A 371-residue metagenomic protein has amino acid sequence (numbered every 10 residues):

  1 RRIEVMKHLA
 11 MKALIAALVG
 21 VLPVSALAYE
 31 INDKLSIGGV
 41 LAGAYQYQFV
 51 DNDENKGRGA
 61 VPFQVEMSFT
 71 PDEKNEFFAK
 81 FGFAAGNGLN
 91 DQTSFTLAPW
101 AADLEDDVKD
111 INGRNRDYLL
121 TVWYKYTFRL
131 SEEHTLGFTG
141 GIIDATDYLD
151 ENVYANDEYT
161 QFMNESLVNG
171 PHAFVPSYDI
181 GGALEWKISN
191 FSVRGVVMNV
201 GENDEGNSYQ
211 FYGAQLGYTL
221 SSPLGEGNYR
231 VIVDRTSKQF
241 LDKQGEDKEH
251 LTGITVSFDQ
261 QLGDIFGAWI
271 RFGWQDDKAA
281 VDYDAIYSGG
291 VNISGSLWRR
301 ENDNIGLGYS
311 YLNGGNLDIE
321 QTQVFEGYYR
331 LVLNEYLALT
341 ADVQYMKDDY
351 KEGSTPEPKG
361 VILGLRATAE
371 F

Functional and structural regions predicted by a protein language model:
L27-G38, S68-F78, R129-L136, D150 (+5 more regions): Short loop/turn motifs that connect adjacent beta-strands in outer-membrane beta-barrel proteins
Y29-D53, Q161, I305, A341: Transmembrane beta-strand segments of Gram-negative outer membrane beta-barrel proteins
N32, A42, I188-V193, A214 (+2 more regions): Detector for outer-membrane/organellar transmembrane beta-barrel domains, recognizing the amphipathic beta-strand
A42-Q46, G82-A84, G141-A145, M198-G201 (+6 more regions): Outer-membrane beta-barrel pore domains and translocons
Y47, G57-F63, N115-L120, P176-I180 (+6 more regions): Residues that define the transmembrane beta-barrel architecture of outer-membrane proteins
E66-S68, K125-T127, A183-K187, G217-T219 (+4 more regions): Transmembrane beta-barrel domains of outer membrane proteins
Q92-W123, S131-Q215: Surface-exposed coil loops of outer-membrane beta-barrel proteins
V291, L337, P358-F371: Outer-membrane beta-barrel "beta-signal"
